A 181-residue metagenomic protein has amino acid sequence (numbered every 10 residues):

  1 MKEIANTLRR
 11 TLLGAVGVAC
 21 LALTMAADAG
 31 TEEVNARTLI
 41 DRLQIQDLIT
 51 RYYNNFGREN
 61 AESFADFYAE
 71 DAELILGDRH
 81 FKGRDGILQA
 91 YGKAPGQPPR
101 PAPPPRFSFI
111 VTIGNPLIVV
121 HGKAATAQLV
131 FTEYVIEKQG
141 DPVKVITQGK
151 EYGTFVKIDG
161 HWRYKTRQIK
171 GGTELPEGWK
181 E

Functional and structural regions predicted by a protein language model:
K2-A15: Bacterial N-terminal signal peptides that target proteins for export
L13-L21, M25: Hydrophobic helical h-region of N-terminal Sec-dependent signal peptides in bacterial secretory/periplasmic proteins
A26-R58, E62, D66-E70: Short, low-complexity N-terminal intrinsically disordered segments enriched in polar/charged residues
L43, R106-F109, K144-I146: Transmembrane beta-barrel outer-membrane domains
A61-F131: A solvent-exposed, acidic/Ser-Thr-rich amphipathic alpha-helical stretch
V111-I113, I146-E151: Short, surface-exposed coil-to-beta transition loops
A124-Q128, Q148-W179: Short beta-strand edge/turn micro-motifs at domain boundaries
E133-E137, F155: Beta-strand elements of well-folded, non-transmembrane domains
